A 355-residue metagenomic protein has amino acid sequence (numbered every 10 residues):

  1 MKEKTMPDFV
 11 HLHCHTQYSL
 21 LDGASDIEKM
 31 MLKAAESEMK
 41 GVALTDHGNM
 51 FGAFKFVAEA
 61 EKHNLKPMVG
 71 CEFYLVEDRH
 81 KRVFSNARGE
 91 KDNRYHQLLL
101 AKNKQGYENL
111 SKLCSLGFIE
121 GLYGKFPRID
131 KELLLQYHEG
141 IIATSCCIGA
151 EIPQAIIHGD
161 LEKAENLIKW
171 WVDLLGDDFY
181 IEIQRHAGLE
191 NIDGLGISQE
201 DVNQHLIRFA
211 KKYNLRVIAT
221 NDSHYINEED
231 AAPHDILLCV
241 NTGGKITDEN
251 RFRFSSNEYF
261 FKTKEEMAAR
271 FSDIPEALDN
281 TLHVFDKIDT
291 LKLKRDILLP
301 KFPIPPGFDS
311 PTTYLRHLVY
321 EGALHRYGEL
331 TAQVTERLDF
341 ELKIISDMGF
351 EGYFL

Functional and structural regions predicted by a protein language model:
M1-L355: Phosphodiester-processing cores and adjacent nucleic acid-binding clamps
